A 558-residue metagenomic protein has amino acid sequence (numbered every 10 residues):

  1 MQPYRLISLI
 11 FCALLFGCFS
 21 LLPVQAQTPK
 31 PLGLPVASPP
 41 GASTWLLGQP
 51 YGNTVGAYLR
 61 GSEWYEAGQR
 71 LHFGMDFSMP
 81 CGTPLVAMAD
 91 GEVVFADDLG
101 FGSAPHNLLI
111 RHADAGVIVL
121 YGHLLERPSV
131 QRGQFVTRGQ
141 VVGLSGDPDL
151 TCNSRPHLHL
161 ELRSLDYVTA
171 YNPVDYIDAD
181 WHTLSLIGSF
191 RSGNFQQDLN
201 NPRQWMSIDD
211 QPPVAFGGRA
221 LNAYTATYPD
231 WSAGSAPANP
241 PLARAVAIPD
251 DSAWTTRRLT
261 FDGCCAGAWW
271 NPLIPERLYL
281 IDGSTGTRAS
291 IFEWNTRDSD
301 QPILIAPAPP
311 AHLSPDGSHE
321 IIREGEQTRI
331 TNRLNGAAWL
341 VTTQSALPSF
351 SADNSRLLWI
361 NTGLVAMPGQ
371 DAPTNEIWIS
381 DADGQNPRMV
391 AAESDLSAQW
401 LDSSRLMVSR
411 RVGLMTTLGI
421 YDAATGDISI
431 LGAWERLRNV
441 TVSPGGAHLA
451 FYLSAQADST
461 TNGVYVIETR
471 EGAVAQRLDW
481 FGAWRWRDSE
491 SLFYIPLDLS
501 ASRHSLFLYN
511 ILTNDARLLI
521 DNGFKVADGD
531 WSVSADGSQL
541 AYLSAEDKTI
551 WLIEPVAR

Functional and structural regions predicted by a protein language model:
M1-I10: Bacterial N-terminal signal peptides that target proteins for export
L9-S20: Bacterial N-terminal signal peptides
V24-H106, R138, D147, L184-A245: Surface-exposed, glycine-biased beta-strand/turn segments
M75, H106-L108, P156-L160, Y171-D175 (+4 more regions): Extracytoplasmic/periplasmic beta-strand context in beta-sandwich domains, especially the cupredoxin/COX2 CuA-binding
S78-M79, R127-V130, V526: Short alpha-helix capping/helix-loop boundary micro-motifs
M88-P128, R132, T151, R155-E161: Zn2+-dependent peptidoglycan hydrolase active-site motif and core
L108-L109, Q134-P213, Q370: Conserved, short, structured surface segments that act as functional micro-motifs
L242-R558: Sequence signature of WD/YWTD-type beta-propeller architectures
